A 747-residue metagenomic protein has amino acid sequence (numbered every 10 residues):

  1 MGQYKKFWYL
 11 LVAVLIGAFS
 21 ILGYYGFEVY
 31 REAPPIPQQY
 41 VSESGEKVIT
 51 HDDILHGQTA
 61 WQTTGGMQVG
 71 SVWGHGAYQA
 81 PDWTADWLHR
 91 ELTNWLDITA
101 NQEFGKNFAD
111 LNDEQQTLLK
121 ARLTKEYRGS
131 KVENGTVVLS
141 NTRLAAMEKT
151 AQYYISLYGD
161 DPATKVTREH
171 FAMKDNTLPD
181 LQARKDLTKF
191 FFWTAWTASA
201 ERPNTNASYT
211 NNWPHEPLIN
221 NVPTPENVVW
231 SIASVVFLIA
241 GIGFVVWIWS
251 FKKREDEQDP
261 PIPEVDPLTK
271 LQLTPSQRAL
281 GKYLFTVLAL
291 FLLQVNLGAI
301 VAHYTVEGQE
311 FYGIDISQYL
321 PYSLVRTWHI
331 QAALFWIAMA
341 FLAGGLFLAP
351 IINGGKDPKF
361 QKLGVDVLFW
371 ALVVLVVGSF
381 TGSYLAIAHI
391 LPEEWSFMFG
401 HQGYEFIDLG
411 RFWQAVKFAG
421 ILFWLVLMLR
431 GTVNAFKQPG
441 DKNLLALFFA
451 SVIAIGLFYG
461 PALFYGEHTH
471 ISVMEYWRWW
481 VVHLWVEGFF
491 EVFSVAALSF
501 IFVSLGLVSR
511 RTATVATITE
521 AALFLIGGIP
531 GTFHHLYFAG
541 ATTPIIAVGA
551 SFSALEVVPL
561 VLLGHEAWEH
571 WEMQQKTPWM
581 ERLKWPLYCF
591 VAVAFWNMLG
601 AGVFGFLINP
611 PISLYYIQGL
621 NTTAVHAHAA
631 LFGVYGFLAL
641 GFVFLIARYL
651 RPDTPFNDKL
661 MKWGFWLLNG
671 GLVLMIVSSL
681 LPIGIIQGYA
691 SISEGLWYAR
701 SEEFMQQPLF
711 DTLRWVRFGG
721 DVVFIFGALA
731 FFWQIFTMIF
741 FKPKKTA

Functional and structural regions predicted by a protein language model:
M1-T50: Post-cleavage N-terminal segment of exported redox proteins
W8-F27, G57, W61, E226-K252 (+12 more regions): Hydrophobic cores of alpha-helical transmembrane segments in multi-pass integral membrane proteins
R31-V228: Soluble extramembrane regions of membrane proteins in the secretory/endomembrane system
V41-G45, E310-L324, Y616-G619: Perimembrane loop-to-helix junctions flanking transmembrane segments
Q68-V72, A77-L111, Q116, K356-M428: Hydrophobic or amphipathic alpha-helical targeting/insertion segments
L92, D256-T269, N443-A446, L696-W697: Juxtamembrane inter-helical linkers in multi-pass membrane proteins
R254-L280, K356-Q361, M573-L583: Membrane-interfacial, low-structure loops and terminal tails that flank and connect transmembrane helices in multi-pass
G403-R411, G440, V473-H483, G540-F552 (+1 more regions): Non-cytosolic membrane-interface motifs at loop->transmembrane helix junctions
